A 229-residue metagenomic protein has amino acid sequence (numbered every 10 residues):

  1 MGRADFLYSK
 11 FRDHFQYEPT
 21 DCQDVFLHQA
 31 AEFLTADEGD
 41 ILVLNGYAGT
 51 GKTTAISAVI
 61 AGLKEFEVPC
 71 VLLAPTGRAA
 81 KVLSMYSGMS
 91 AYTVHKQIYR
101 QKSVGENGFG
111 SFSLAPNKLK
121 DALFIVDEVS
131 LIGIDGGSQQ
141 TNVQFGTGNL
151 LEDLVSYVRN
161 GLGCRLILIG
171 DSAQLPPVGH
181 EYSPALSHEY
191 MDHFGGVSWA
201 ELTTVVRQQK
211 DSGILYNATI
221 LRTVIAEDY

Functional and structural regions predicted by a protein language model:
M1-Y229: Conserved ATP-binding/catalytic motifs of P-loop helicase motor domains
